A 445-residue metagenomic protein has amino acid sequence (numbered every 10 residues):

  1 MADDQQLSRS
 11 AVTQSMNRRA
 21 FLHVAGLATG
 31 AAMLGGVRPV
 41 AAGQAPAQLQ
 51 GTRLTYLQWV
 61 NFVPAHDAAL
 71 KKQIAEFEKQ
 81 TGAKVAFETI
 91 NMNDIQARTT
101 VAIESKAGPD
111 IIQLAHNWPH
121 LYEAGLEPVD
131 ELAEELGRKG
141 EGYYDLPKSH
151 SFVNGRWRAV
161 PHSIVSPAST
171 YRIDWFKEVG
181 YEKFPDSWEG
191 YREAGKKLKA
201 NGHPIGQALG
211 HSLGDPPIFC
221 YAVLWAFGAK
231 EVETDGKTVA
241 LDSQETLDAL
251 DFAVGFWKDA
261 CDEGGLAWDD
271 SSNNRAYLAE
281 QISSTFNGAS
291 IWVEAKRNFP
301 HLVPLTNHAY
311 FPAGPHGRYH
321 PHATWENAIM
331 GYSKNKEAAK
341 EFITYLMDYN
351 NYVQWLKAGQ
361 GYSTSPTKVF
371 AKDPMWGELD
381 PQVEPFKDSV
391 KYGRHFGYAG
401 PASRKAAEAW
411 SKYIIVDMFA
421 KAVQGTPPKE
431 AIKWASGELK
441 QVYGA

Functional and structural regions predicted by a protein language model:
M1-A20, A31: N-terminal secretory signal peptides
Q6, Q48-L49, R53, A75 (+3 more regions): Conserved C-terminal helix/tail region of periplasmic/extracytoplasmic solute-binding proteins
V40, V153-H162, P167, R192-V239 (+2 more regions): Extracytoplasmic/periplasmic solute-binding protein
A45-Q48, A115-A168, R192, F219 (+3 more regions): Hinge/lid segment of periplasmic solute-binding proteins
A47-Q48, N117-H120, E134, A289-V303 (+2 more regions): C-terminal lobe and pocket-closing loops of periplasmic/extracytoplasmic Venus-flytrap solute-binding proteins
Q50-F62, V85-E88, I111: Short, well-ordered beta-strand elements
K72-Y143, F152, D174-D186, N274-A276 (+3 more regions): Extracytoplasmic "Venus flytrap"/periplasmic binding protein-like
A194-K197, D235-L266, F311: Glycine-centered hinge/linker elements that transmit conformational signals in sensory and ligand-binding systems
